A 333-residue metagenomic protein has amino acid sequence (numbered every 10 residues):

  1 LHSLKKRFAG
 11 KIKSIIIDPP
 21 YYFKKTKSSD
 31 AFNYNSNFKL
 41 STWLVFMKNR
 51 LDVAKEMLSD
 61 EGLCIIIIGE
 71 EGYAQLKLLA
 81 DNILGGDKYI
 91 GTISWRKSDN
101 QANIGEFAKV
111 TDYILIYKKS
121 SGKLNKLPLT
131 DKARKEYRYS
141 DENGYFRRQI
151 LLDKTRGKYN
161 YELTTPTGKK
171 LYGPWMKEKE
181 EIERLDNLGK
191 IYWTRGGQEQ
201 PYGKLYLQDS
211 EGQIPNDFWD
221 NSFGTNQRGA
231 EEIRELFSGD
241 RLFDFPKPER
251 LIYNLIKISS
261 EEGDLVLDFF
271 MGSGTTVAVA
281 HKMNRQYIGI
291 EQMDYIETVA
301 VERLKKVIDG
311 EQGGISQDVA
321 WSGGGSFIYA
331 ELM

Functional and structural regions predicted by a protein language model:
L1-L265, E297: Class I S-adenosyl-L-methionine
L1-S3, K305-M333: S-adenosyl-L-methionine
S36, L40-L44, Y73, P248-Q317: Conserved S-adenosyl-L-methionine
L84-D87, K282, G324: Short, well-ordered coil/turn elements that cap or connect secondary structure elements
I93, I288-I290, I328-A330: Hydrophobic/aromatic beta-strand patches that form the interior of the parallel beta-sheet core in alpha/beta enzyme
D112-I114, N160, N284-Y287, S326: Extracellular structured ligand-interaction cores
E199-L205, G272, W321-I328: A glycine-rich phosphate-binding loop feature that marks nucleotide/adenosyl-phosphate handling sites
